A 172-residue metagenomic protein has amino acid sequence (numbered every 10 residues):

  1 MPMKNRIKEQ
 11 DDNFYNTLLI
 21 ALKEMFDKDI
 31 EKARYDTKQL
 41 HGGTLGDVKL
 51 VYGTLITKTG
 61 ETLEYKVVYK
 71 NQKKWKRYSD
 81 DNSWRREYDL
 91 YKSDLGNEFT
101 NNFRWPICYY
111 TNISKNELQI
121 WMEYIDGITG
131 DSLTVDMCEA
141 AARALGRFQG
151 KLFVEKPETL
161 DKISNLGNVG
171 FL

Functional and structural regions predicted by a protein language model:
M1-K115: Conserved NTP-binding catalytic cores of kinases and kinase-like/nucleotidyltransferase enzymes across multiple kinase
G60, F103, I120, P157-L160: Short linear functional motifs in flexible/disordered or boundary regions
E87-L90, W121, A144: Alpha-helical scaffold elements adjacent to nucleotide-binding pockets in ATP/GTP-utilizing enzyme cores
I107-A141: Conserved structural core of kinase catalytic domains
I128-L166: Conserved kinase catalytic-core helix
G167-L172: C-terminal interaction module
